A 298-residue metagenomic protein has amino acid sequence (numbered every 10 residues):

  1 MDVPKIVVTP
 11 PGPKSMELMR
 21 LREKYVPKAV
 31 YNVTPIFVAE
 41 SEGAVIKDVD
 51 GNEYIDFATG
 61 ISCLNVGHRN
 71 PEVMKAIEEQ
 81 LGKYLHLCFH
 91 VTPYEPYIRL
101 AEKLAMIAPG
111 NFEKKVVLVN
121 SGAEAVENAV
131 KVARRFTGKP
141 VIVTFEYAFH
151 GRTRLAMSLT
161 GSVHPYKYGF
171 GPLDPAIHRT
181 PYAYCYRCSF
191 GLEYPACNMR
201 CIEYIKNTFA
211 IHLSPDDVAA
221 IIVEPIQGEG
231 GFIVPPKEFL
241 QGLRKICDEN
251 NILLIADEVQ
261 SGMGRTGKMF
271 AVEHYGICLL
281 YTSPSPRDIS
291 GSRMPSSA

Functional and structural regions predicted by a protein language model:
M1-E42, T92, C201: Active-site-adjacent loop/helix segments that line or gate small-molecule/cofactor pockets in enzymes
P4-V7, G12, E53-K139: Glycine-rich loop-to-alpha-helix module at the N-terminal edge of alpha/beta enzyme cores
I36-D56: Active-site and channel-lining beta-strand-loop segments that bind or position nucleotide-derived/phosphorylated
E102-A220: PLP-dependent aspartate aminotransferase-fold enzymes
P215, I233-G267: Catalytic PLP-binding core of fold-type I/II PLP enzymes
P215-G231: Short acidic, glycine-rich surface-loop motifs adjacent to enzyme active sites
Y281-D288: Conserved small/polar residues in nucleotide/adenosyl-binding loops
